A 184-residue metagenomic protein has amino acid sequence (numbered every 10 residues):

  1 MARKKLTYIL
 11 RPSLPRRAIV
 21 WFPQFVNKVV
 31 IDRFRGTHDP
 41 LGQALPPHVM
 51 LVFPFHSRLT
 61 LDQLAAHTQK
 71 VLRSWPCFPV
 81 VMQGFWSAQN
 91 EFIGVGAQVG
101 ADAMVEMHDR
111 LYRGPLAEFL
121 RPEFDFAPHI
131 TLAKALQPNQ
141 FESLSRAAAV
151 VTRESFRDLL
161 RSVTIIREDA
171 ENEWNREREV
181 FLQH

Functional and structural regions predicted by a protein language model:
M1-P79, Q98-L159, E171-H184: Basic, often amphipathic N-terminal segments
Q83-E91, P128, S162-E173: Short proline/glycine- and acidic-rich turn/helix-capping motifs at secondary-structure junctions
E91-Q98: Surface-exposed, active-site-proximal loop segments in enzymatic domains
